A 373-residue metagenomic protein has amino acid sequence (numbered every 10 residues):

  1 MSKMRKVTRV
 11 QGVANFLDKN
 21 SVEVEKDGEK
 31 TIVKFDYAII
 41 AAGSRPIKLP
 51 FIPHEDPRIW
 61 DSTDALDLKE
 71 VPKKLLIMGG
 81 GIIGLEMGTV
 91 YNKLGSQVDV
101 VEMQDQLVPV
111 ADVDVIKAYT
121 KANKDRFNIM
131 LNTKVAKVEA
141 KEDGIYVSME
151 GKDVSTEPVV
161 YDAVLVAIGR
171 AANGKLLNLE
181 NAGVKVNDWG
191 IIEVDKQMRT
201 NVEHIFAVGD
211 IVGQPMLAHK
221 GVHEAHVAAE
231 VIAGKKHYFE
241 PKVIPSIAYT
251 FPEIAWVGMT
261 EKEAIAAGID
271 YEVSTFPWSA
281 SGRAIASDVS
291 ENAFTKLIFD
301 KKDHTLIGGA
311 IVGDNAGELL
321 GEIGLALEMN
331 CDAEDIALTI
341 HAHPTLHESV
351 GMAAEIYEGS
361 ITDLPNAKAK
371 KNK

Functional and structural regions predicted by a protein language model:
K6-T8, R45-I47, K185-D188, K235-P245 (+1 more regions): A short alpha-helix-loop-beta-strand transition element characteristic of N-terminal alpha/beta dinucleotide-binding
T8-V22, K26, V33, G95-K196 (+3 more regions): A Rossmann-like FAD-binding core segment of flavoenzymes
Q11, L17-R58: Glycine/serine-rich phosphate-binding loop and adjoining beta1-alpha1 elements at the start of nucleotide-handling
I40-Q97, V101, I129, E180-A182 (+2 more regions): Glycine-rich dinucleotide-binding loop and its adjacent helix/turn
E55-P72, P158-I232: FAD-site-proximal beta/loop scaffold in flavoenzymes
D105-P109, N132, V138, H237-E253: Flexible, acidic loop-helix segments that line cofactor/substrate-binding pockets
H219-K242, D270, M329, A333: Internal hydrophobic alpha-helix adjacent to the cofactor/substrate pocket in enzyme cavities
A233, T250-T260, I265-K373: Flexible, glycine-rich terminal cap/loop adjacent to redox cofactors in electron-transfer oxidoreductases
